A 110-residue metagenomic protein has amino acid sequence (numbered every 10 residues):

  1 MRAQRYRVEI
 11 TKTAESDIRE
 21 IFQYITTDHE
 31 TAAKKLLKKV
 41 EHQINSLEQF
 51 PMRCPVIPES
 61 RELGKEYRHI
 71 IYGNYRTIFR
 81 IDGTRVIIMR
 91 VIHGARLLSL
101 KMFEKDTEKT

Functional and structural regions predicted by a protein language model:
M1-G64, E108-T110: Basic, Lys/Arg-enriched alpha-helical interface segments
Q4, E66, D82-T84: Residue-level preference for short coil/turn positions at secondary-structure junctions
D17, F50, C54, H69-I70 (+1 more regions): Residue-level signal for functionally critical sites in structured catalytic/ligand-binding pockets
E41, R68, Y72: Σ70-family region 2.3-2.4 aromatic/basic alpha-helix that recognizes the −10 promoter and nucleates DNA melting
L63-E66, N74: Short acidic/glycine-enriched loop/turn segments that link adjacent beta-strands
Y72-Y75, R80-T110: Enriched for short, Lys/Arg-rich terminal
